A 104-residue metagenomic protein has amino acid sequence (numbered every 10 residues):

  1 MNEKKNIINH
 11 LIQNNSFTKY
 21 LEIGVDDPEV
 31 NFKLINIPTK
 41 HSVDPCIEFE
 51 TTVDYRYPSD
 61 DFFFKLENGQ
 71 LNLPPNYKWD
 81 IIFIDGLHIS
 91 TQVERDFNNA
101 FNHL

Functional and structural regions predicted by a protein language model:
M1-F83, L87-L104: A short alpha-helical cap/connector motif
